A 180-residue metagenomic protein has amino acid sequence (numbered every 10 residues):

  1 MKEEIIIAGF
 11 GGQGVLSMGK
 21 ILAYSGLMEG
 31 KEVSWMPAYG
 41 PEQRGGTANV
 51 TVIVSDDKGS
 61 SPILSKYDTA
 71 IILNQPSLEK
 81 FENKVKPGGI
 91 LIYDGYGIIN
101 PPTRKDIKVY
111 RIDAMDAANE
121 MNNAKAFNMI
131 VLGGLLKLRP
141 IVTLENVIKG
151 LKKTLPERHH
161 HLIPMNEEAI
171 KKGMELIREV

Functional and structural regions predicted by a protein language model:
M1-V180: Active-site cofactor/cluster-binding pocket
